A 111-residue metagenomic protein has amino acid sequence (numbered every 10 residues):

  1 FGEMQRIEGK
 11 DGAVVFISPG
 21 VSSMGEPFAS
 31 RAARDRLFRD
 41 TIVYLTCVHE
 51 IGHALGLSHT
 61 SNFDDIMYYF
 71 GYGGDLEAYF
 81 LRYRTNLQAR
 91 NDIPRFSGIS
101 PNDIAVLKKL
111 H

Functional and structural regions predicted by a protein language model:
F1-N62, Y72: Metzincin-family zinc-dependent endopeptidase catalytic domain
S58-Y83: Post-HEXXH active-site segment of zinc metalloproteases
D75-H111: Replace "(M1/M4/M9/M12/WLM)" with "(e.g., M1/M4/M8/M9/M12/M26/WLM)" and add "not limited to" to clarify scope
